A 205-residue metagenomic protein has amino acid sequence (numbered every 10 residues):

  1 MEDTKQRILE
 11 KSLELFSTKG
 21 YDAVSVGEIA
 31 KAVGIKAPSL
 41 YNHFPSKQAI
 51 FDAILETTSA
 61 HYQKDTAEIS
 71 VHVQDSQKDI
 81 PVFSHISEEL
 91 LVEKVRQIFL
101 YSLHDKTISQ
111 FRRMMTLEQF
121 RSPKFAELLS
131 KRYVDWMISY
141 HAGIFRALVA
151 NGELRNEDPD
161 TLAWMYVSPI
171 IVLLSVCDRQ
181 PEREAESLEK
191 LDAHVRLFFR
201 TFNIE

Functional and structural regions predicted by a protein language model:
R7, K11, L15-T57: Helix-turn-helix
P45-A49, A53, L103, F120 (+4 more regions): Residues in soluble alpha-helical coiled-coils and helical-bundle/repeat scaffolds
E56-Y62, I69-S70: Short, basic, alpha-helical segments at the C-terminal edge of helix-turn-helix-like DNA-binding modules
A67-K106, A163-Y166: Hydrophobic alpha-helical connector segments
V95-F99, R112-T116, Y166, I170 (+1 more regions): Short alpha-helical scaffolding segments that buttress acidic/His motifs in well-ordered protein cores
H104-T116, F120-A150: Amphipathic alpha-helical packing segments from all-alpha helical-bundle domains
E127, K131, D135, F145-L197: Hydrophobic/aromatic-rich alpha-helical bundle segments in the mid-to-C-terminal region
L197-E205: C-terminal alpha-helix
